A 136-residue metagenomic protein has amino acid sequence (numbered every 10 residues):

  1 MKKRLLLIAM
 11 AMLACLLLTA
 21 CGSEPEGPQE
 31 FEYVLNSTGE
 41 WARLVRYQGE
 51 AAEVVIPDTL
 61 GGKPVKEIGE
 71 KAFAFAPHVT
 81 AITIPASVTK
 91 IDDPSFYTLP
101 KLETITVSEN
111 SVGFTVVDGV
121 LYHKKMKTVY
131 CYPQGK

Functional and structural regions predicted by a protein language model:
M1-L7, M12: Positively charged n-region of N-terminal signal peptides that target proteins for export
L17-A20: C-terminal motif of bacterial Sec signal peptides marking the signal peptidase cleavage site
G22-E24: Bacterial signal peptide processing site
G27: Functional cleft and adjacent loop/helix regions within the main domain that mediate ligand binding or catalysis
E30-S37, Q48-K66, A76-K90, L99-G119 (+1 more regions): Structural signature of tandem-repeat unit edges
G69: Generic structural marker for isolated residues within well-ordered, non-membrane alpha-helices of soluble domains
